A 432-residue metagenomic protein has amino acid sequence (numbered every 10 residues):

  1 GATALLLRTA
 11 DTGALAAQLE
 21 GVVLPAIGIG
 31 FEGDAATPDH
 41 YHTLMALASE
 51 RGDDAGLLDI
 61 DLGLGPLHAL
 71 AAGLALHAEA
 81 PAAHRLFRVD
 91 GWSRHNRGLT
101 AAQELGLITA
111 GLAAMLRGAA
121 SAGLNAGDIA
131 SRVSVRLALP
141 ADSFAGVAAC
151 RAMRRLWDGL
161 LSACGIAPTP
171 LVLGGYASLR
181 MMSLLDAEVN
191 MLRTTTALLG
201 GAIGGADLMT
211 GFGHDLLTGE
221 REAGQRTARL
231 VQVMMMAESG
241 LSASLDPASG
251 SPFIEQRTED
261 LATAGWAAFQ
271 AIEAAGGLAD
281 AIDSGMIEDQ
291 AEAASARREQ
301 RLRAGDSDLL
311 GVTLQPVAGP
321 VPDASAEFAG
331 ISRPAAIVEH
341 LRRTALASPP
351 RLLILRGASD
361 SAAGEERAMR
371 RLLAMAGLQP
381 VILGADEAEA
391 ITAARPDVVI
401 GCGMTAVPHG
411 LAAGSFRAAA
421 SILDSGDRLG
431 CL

Functional and structural regions predicted by a protein language model:
G1, G52, W157, G204 (+4 more regions): Conserved, mostly hydrophobic/aromatic
A2-D142, G146, C164, L171-G174 (+8 more regions): Catalytic alpha/beta active-site cores
A83-L116, L192-F269: Mobile "lid/hinge" segments at catalytic clefts and subdomain interfaces of large enzymes
T100-L105, P140-A152, S178-L192, G219-A228 (+4 more regions): Short glycine/threonine-rich loop-to-helix capping motif typified by GTGT followed within a few residues by an Asp-Pro
M115-A119, M153-L160: Short, well-ordered amphipathic alpha-helical segments that serve as non-catalytic structural scaffolds within diverse
S121-R132, L161-V172, E238-S249, I272-G285 (+1 more regions): Flexible, glycine/charged-enriched surface loops at secondary-structure junctions
S134, A138, A145, A149 (+6 more regions): Catalytic alpha/beta core domains of metabolic enzymes, predominantly
A264-R351: Intrinsic disorder at enzyme termini
